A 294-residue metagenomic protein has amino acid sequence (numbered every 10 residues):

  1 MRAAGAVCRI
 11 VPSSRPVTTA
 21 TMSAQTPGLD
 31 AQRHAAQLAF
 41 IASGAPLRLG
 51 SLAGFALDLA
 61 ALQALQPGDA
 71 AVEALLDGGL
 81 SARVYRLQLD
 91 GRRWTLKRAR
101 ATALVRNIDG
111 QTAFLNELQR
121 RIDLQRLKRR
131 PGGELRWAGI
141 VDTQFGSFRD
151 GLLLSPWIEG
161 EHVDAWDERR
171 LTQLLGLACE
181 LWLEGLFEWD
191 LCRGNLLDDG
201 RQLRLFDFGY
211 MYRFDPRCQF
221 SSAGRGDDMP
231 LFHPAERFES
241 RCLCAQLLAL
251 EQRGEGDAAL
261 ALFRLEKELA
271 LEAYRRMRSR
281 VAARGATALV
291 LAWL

Functional and structural regions predicted by a protein language model:
A20-A71: Juxta-kinase regulatory segment immediately upstream of eukaryotic protein kinase catalytic domains
L75-G78: Protein kinase glycine-rich loop
S81-N116: ATP-binding glycine-rich loop module of kinase domains
N116-R136: Structural motif at the C-terminus of the N-lobe alphaC helix and the adjacent alphaC-beta4 loop of the Hanks-type
L124-R130, E161-G194, Q202-L203: Conserved kinase catalytic-core helix
L135-R170: Conserved structural core of kinase catalytic domains
L205-D207: Pre-DFG segment of protein kinase catalytic domains
M211-R278: C-lobe/activation-segment region of protein kinase-like
